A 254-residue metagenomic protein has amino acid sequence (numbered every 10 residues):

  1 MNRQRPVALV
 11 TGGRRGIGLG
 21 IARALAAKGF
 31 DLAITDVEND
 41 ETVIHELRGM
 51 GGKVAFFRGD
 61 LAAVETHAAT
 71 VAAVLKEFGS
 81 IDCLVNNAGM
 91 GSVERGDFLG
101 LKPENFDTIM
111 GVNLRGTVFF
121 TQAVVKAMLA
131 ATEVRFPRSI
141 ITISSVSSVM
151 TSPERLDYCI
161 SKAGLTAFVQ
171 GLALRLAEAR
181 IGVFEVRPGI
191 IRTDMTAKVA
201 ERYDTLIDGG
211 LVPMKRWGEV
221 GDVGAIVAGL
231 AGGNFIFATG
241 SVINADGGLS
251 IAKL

Functional and structural regions predicted by a protein language model:
R14-R15: Conserved glycine-rich cofactor-binding loop
R95, G210, A228, T239-L254: Short C-terminal tail/terminal secondary-structure segment of NAD(P)H-dependent dehydrogenase/reductase domains
R95-F98, K102-D107, D208: Substrate-binding pocket helix/loop in short-chain dehydrogenase/reductase
T121, S161, V169: Active-site helix of classical SDR
K126, L174-R175, I236: Alpha-helical segment proximal to the catalytic Tyr-Lys
S145: Residue(s) in the substrate-gating loop at a strand-loop-helix junction that position the organic substrate next
A177-G182, A238-G240: Short, small/polar-rich loop/turn modules that mediate ligand/substrate recognition or access, typified
